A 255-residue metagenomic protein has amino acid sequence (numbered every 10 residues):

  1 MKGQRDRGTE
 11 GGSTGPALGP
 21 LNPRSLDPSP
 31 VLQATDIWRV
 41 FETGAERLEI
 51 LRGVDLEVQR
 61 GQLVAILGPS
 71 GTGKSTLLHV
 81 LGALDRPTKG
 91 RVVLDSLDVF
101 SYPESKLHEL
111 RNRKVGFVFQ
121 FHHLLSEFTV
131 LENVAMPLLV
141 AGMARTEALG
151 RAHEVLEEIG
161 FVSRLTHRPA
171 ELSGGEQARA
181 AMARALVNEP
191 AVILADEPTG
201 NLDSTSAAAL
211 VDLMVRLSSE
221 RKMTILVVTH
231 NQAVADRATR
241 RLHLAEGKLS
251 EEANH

Functional and structural regions predicted by a protein language model:
M1-R5, E10-V40, S250-H255: ABC-family P-loop ATPase nucleotide-binding domain
P30-L244: ABC family nucleotide-binding domain
R241-A253: H-loop (His-switch) and adjacent beta-strand-loop-beta switch element of ABC-type ATPase nucleotide-binding domains
